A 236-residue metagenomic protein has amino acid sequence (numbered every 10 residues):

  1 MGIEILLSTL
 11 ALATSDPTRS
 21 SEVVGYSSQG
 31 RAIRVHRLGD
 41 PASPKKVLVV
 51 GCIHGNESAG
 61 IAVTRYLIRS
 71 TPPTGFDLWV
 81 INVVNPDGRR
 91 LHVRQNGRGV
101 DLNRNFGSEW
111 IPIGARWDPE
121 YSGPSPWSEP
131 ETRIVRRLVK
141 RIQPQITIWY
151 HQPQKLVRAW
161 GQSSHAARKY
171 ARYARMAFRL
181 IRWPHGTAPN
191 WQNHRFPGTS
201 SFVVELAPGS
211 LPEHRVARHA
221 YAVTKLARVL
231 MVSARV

Functional and structural regions predicted by a protein language model:
I3-L12: Hydrophobic alpha-helical targeting segments used for export or membrane insertion
D16-A32: N-terminal cap/lid segment of alpha/beta-hydrolase-fold proteins
S27-S28, S43-V50, E57-I181, A188 (+4 more regions): Active-site/substrate-binding loop(s) of hydrolase catalytic cores
R34-S43: Short beta-strand-to-loop junctions in surface cap/lid or active-site-entrance loops
S210-V236: His/Asp/Glu-rich mid-to-C-terminal helical/loop segments that flank catalytic regions of hydrolases
